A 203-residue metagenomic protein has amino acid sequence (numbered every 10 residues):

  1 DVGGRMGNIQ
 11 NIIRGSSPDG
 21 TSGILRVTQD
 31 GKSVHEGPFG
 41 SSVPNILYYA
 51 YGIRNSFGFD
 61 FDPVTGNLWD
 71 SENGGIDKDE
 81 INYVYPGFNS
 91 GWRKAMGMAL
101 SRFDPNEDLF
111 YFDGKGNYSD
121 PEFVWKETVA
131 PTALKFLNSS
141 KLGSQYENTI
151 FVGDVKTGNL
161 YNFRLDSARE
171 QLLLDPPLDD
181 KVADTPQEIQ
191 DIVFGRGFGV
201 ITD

Functional and structural regions predicted by a protein language model:
D1-D203: Beta-propeller domain segments
